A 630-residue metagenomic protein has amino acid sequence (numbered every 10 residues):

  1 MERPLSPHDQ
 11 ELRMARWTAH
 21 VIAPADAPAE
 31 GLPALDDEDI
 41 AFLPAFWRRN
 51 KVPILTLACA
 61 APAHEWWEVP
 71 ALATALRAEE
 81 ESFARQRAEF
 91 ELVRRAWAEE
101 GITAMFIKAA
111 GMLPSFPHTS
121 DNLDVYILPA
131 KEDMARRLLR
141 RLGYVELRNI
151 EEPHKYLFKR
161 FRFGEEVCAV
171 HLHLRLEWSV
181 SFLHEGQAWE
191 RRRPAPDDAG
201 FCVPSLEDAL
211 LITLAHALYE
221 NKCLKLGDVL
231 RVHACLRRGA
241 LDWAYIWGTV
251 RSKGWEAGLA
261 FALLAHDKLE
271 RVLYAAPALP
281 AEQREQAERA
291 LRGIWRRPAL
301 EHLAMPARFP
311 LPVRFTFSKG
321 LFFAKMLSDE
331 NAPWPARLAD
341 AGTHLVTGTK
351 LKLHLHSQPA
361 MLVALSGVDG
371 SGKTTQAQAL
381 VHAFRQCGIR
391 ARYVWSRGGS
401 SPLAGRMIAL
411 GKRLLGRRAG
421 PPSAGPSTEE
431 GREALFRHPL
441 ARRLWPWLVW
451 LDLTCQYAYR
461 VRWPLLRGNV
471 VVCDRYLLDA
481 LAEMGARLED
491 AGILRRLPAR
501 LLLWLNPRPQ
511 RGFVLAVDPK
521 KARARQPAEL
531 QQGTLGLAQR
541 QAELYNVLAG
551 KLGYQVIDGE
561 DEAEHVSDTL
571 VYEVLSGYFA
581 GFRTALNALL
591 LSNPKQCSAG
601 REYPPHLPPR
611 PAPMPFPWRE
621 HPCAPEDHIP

Functional and structural regions predicted by a protein language model:
E2-D121, I127-M361: Conserved NTP-donor binding/palm subdomain of two-metal-ion nucleotidyltransferases/polymerases, i.e., the charged
L365: Hydrophobic anchor at the beta1->P-loop junction of P-loop NTPases
K373: Conserved lysine of the Walker
Q376: Hydrophobic positions on the alpha1 helix immediately C-terminal to the Walker A/P-loop
C387-L403: Short beta-strand-centered segment that lines the nucleotide-binding/catalytic pocket of NTP-utilizing
G398-E489, I493: ATP-dependent small-molecule kinase phosphotransfer cores that center on conserved nucleotide phosphate-binding segments
V470, R475-V547: A glycine- and Lys/Arg-enriched "phosphate-lid" helix/loop adjacent to the NTP-binding pocket of small-molecule kinases
K520-G600, C623: NTP-dependent small-molecule kinase module
